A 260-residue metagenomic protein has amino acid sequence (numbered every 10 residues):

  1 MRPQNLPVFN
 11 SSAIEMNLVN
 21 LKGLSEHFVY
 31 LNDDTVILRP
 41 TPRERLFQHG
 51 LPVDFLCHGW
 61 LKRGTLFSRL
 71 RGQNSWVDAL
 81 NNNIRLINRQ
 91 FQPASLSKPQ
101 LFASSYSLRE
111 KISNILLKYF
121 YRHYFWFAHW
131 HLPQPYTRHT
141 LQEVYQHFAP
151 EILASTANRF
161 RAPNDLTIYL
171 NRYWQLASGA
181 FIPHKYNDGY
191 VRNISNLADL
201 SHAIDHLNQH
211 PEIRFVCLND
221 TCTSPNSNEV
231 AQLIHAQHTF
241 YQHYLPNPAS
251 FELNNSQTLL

Functional and structural regions predicted by a protein language model:
M1, K22, N32-T35, Q175 (+1 more regions): Short, flexible loop/turn elements at secondary-structure junctions
M1-E26: Active-site-proximal specificity loops/subdomain of glycosyltransferases
P3, V36-P40, R45-Q48, S95 (+2 more regions): Short catalytic/ligand-binding loop motif for oxyanion handling, primarily in non-cytosolic enzymes, centered on
P7-S11, L21, R69-Q73, R159-T167: Aromatic-acidic/polar surface patches that form glycan- and anion
L18-H58: GT-A fold catalytic core of metal-dependent nucleotide-sugar glycosyltransferases, centered on the diacidic
V53-T156: Long, charge-rich alpha-helical interaction segments
Y136-L260: Long, low-complexity C-terminal extensions of enzymes
